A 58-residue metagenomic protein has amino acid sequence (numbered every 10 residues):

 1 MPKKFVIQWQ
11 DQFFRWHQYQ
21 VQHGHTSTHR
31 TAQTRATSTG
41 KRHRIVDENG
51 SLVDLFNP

Functional and structural regions predicted by a protein language model:
M1-K3, L55-P58: Short intrinsically disordered terminal tails
M1-Q20: Short aromatic-glycine-(Arg/Gly/Cys) micro-motifs in beta-strand/loop hairpins
W9-Q12, L52-N57: Mixed-charge, Lys/Arg-enriched low-complexity segments
F13, V21-N49: A short, charged, amphipathic alpha-helix used as a generic interaction element across diverse proteins
Y19-V21, V53-D54: Local beta-strand/beta-hairpin segments that build beta-sheet-rich folds
